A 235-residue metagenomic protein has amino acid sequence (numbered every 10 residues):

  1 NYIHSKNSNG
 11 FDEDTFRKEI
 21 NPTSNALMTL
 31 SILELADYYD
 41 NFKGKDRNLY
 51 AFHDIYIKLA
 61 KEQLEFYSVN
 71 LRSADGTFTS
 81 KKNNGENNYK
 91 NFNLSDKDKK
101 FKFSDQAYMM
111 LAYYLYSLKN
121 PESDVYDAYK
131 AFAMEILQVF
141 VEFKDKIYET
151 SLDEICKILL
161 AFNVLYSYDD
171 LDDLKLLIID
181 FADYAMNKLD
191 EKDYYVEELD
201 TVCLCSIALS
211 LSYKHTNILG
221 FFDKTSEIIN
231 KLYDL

Functional and structural regions predicted by a protein language model:
N1-L235: Glycan-recognition and catalytic cores of secretory/periplasmic carbohydrate-active enzymes
